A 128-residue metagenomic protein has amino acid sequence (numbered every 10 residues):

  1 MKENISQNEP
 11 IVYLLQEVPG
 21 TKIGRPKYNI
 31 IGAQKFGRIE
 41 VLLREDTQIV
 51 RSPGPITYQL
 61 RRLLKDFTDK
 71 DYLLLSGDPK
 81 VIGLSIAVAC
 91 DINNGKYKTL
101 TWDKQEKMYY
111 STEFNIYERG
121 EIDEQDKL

Functional and structural regions predicted by a protein language model:
M1-Y72, L84-L128: Long, low-complexity, Lys/Arg-enriched
L75: Short, surface-exposed polybasic-aromatic patches that bind anionic ligands, especially phosphate groups
P79-V81: Short beta->alpha connector loops
